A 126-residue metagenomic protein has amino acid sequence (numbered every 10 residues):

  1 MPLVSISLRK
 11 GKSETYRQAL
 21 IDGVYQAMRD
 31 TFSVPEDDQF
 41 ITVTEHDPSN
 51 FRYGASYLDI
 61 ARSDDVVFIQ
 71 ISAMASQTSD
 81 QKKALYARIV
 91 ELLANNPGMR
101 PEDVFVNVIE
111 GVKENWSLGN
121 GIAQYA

Functional and structural regions predicted by a protein language model:
M1-A126: Interaction-mediating elements
